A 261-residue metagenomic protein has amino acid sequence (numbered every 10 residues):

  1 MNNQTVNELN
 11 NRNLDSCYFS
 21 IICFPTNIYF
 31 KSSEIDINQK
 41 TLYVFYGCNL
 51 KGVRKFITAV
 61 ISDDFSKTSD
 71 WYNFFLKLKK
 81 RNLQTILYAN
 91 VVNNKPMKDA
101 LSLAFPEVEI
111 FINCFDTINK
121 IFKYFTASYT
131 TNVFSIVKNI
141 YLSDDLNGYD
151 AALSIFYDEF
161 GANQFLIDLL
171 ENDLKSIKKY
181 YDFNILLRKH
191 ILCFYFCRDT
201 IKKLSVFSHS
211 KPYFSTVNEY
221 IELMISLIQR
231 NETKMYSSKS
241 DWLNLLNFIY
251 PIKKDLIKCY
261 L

Functional and structural regions predicted by a protein language model:
N2-Y88, F196: RNase H-like nuclease fold core
K31-S33, V53-R54, P96-A100, K120-K123: Switch/connector loops and helix/strand junctions flanking conserved nucleotide-binding motifs in nucleotide-processing
N49-V53, L78-L83, K98-N113: A short alpha->loop->secondary-structure connector
Y72, K189-I191, T216, E222: Conserved phosphate-chemistry cores used by DNA topoisomerases
I86-P96: Acidic/histidine-rich, metal-coordinating catalytic segments
A100-K203, S210, F214, E232: Extended amphipathic alpha-helical interaction segments
K202-L261: Basic, amphipathic alpha-helical segments enriched in Lys/Arg and hydrophobic/aromatic residues
